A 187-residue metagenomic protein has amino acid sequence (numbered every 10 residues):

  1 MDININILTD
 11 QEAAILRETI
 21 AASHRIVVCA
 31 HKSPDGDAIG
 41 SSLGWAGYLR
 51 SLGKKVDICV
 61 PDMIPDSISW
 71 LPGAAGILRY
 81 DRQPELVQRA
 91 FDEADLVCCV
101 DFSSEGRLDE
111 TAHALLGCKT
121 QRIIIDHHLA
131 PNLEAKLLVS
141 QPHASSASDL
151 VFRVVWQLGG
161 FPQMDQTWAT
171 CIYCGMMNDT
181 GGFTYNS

Functional and structural regions predicted by a protein language model:
M1-S187: Replace "Mg2+/Mn2+-dependent" with "divalent metal-dependent
